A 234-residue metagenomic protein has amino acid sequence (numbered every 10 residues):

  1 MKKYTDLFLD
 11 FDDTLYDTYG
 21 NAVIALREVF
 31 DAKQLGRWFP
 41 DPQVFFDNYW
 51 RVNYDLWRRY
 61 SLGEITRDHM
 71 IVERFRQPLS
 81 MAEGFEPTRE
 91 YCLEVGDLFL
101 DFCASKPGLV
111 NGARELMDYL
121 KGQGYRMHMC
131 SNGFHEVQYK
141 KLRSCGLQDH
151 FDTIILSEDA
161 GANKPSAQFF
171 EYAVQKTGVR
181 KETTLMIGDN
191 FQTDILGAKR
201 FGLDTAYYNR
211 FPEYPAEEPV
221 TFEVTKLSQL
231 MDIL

Functional and structural regions predicted by a protein language model:
M1-L7, G20, R114, D118-K121 (+2 more regions): Asp-based, Mg2+/Mn2+-dependent phosphohydrolase catalytic module
M1-R51: Active-site neighborhood of HAD-like aspartate-dependent phosphohydrolases
A22-F30, Y49-N53, F75, G96-L100 (+1 more regions): Hydrophobic alpha-helical core bundles mediating ligand binding, dimerization, or RNAP-core interactions
L35, G84-F85, L147, V179: Helix N-cap/coil-helix junction residues
R51-L98: A metal-dependent, Asp-based hydrolase signature
S105-K106: Active-site periphery "cap/insert" segments of enzyme catalytic domains
Y125-M127: Short beta-strand/loop segments at the ligand-binding rim of alpha/beta enzyme cores
